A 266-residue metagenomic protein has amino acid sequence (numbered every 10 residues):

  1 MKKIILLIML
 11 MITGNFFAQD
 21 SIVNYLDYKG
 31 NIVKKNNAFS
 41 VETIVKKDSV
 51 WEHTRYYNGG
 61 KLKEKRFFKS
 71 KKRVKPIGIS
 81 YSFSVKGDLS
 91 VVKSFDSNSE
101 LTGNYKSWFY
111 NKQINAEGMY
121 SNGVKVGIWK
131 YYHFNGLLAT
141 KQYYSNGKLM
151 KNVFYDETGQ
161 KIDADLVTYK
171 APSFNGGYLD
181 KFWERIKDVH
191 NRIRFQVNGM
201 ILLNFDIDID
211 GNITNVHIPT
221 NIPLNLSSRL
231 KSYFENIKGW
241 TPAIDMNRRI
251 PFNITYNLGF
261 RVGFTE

Functional and structural regions predicted by a protein language model:
M1-N24, E266: Bacterial Sec-dependent N-terminal signal peptides
Q19-I250, Y256-E266: Glycine/tyrosine- and acidic-biased, solvent-exposed loop/turn segments at the edges of beta-strands
